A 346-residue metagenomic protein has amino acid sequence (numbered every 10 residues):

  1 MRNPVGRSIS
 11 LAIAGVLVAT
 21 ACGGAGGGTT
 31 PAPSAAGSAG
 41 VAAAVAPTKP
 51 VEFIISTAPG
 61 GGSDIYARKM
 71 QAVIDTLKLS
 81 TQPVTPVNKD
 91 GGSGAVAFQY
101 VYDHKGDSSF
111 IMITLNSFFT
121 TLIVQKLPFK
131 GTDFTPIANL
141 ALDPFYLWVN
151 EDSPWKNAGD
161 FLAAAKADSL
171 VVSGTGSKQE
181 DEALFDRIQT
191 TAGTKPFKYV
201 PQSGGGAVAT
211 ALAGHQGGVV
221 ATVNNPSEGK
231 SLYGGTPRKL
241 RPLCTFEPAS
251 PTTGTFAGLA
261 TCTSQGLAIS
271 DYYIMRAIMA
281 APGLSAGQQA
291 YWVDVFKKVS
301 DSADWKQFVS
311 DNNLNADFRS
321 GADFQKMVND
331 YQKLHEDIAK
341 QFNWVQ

Functional and structural regions predicted by a protein language model:
M1-A12: Bacterial N-terminal signal peptides that target proteins for export
V18-A21: C-terminal motif of bacterial Sec signal peptides marking the signal peptidase cleavage site
G23-G28, P33-D133, S169, S177-D181 (+3 more regions): N-terminal (or domain-start) structured segment
V41, T76-L77, Y100-S109, L122-V208 (+2 more regions): Hinge/capping helix and adjacent helix->loop/strand transition within the periplasmic-binding protein
A58-G60, N116, N150-W155, T175-E180 (+4 more regions): Short coil/turn segments
S227-A303, D330-K333, F342: C-terminal lobe and pocket-closing loops of periplasmic/extracytoplasmic Venus-flytrap solute-binding proteins
Q307-G321: Short helix/strand-capping connector loops at secondary-structure junctions
S320-Q346: Extracellular/periplasmic bilobal clamshell ligand-binding domains
